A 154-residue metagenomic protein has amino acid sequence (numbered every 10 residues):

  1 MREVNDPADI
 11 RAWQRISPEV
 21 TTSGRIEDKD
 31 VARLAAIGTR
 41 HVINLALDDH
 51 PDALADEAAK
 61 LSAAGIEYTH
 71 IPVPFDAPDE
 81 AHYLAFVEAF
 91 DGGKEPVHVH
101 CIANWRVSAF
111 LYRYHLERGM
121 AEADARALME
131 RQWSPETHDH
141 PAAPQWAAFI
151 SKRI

Functional and structural regions predicted by a protein language model:
M1-H98, L111-I154: Cys-dependent protein tyrosine phosphatase-like superfamily
C101: Short cysteine clusters
V107-S108: Catalytic nucleophile loop
